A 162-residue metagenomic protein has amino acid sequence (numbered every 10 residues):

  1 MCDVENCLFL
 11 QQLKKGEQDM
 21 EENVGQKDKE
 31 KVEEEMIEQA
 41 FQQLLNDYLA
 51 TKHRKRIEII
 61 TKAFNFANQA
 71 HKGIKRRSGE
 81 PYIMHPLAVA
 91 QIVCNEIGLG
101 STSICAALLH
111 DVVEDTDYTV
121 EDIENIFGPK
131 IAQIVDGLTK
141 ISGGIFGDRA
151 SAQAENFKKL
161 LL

Functional and structural regions predicted by a protein language model:
C2-L162: Active-site helical microenvironments for divalent-metal-assisted chemistry
